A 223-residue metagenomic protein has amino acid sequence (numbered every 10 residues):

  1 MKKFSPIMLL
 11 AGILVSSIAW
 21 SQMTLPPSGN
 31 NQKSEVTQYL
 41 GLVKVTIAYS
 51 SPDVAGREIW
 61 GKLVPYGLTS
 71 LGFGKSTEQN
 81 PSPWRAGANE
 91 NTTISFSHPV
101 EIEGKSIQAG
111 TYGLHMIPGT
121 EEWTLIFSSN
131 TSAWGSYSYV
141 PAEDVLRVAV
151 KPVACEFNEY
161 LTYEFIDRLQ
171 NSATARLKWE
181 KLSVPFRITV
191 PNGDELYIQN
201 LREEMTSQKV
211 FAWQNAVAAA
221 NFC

Functional and structural regions predicted by a protein language model:
M1-T24: Bacterial Sec-dependent N-terminal signal peptides
W20-I107, G113-C223: Targeting-peptide/extracellular-domain and disordered-appendage signature
